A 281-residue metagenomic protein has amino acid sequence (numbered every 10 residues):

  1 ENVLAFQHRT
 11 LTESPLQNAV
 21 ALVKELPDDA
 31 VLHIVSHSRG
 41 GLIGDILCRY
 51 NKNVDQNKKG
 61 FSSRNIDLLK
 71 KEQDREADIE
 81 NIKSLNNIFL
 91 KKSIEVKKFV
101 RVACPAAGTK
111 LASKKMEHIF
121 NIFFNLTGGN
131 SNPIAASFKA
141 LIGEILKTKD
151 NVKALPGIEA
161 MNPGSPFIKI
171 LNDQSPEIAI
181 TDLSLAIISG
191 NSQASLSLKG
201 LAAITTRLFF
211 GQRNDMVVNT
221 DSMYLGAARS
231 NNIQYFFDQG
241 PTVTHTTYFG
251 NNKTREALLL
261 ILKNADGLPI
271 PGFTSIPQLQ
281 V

Functional and structural regions predicted by a protein language model:
F6-P163, D215: Serine-dependent carboxylesterase/thioesterase catalytic core of lipase-like alpha/beta-hydrolase/SGNH enzymes
M116-H118, A135-M161, K169-V281: C-terminal catalytic-base region of ester-bond hydrolases, centering on the histidine of the charge-relay
